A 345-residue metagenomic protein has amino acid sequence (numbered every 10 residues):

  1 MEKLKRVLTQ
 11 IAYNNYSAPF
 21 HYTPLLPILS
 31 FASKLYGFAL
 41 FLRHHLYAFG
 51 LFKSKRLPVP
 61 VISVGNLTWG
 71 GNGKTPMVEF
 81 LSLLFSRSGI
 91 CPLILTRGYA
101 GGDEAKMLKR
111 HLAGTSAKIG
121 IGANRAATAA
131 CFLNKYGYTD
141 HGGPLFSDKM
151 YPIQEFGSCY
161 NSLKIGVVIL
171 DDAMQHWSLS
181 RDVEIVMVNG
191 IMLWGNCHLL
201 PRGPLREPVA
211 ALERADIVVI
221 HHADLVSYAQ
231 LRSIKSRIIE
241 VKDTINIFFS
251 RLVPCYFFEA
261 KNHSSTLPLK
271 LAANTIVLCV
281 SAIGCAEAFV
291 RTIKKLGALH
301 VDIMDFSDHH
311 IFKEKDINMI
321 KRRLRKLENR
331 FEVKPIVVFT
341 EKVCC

Functional and structural regions predicted by a protein language model:
M1-Y22, L193-K334: C-terminal accessory "lid"/substrate-recognition subdomains
K3-P60: A transmembrane-helix-recognition feature enriched in membrane-embedded lipid enzymes and envelope glyco-/phospholipid
L35, T75, L108, D171 (+4 more regions): Residue-level signal for inorganic ion chemistry
H44-A100, L225: Walker A (P-loop) phosphate-binding motif
S88, R110-T115, I293-V301: Short helix-loop-beta junction
C91-L95, V186, I276-V280: Conserved beta-strand elements of the Class I
R97-F249: Phosphate/Mg2+-binding loops and adjacent switch elements in nucleotide/diphosphate-handling enzyme cores
K334-K342: Acidic beta-strand-to-loop metal/phosphate-binding motif
